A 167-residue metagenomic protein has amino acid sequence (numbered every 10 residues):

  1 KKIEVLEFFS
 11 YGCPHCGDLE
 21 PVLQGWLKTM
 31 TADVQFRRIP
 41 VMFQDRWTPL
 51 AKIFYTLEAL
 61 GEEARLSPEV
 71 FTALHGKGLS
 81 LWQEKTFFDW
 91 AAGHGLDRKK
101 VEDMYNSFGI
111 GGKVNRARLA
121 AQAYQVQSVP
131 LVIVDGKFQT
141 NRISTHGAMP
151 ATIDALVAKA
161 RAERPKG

Functional and structural regions predicted by a protein language model:
K1-I3: A short beta-strand-turn-helix
L6-E7, G17-D89, K159-R164: Structural alpha/beta surface segment adjacent to cysteine/selenocysteine redox centers across thiol/disulfide enzymes
F9-G12, S128: Short pre-active-site segment immediately N-terminal to redox-active cysteine/selenocysteine motifs in thiol-based
S10, V41, G136: Short glycine-centered, acidic/aromatic-flanked micro-motifs in structured strand/loop junctions that mark active-site
G12, F43-R46, S80, I110 (+1 more regions): Alpha-helix N-cap/loop-to-helix initiation residues
C13-L19, V132: The canonical Cys-X-X-Cys-His
P14, Q24, T140: Nucleotide phosphate-binding site architecture
G93-G167: C-terminal cap of thioredoxin/glutaredoxin-like
